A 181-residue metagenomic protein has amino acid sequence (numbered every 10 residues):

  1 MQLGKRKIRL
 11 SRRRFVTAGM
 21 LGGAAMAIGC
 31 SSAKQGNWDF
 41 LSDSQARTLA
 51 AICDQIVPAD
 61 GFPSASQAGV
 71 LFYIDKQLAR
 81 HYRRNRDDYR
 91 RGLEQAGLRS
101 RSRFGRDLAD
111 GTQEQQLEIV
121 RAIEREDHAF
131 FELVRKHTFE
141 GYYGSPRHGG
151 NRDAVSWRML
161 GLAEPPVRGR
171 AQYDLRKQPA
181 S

Functional and structural regions predicted by a protein language model:
M1-G22: N-terminal secretory signal peptides and thylakoid transit peptides that target proteins across membranes
W38-Q55: Post-signal peptide N-terminal segment of mature Sec-exported envelope proteins
A46, A51, F62, G69-S181: Mature-region segments of soluble proteins
